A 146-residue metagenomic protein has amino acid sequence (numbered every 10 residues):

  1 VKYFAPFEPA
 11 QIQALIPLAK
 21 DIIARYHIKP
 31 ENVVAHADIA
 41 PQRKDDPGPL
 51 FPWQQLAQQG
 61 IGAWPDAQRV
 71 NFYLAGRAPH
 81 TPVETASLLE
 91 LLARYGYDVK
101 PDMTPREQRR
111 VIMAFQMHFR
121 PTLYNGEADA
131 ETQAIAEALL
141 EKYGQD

Functional and structural regions predicted by a protein language model:
V1, D38-Q42: Solvent-exposed loop/turn segments at secondary-structure junctions within structured extracellular/periplasmic domains
V1-P9: Short histidine-centered catalytic/ligand-binding loop motif
E8-H27, E31, P41-D146: Cell-envelope/ECM-targeting effectors and their regulatory/trafficking segments
N32-H36: Short, glycine/acidic-rich hinge or "gate" loops at secondary-structure transitions that mediate conformational
